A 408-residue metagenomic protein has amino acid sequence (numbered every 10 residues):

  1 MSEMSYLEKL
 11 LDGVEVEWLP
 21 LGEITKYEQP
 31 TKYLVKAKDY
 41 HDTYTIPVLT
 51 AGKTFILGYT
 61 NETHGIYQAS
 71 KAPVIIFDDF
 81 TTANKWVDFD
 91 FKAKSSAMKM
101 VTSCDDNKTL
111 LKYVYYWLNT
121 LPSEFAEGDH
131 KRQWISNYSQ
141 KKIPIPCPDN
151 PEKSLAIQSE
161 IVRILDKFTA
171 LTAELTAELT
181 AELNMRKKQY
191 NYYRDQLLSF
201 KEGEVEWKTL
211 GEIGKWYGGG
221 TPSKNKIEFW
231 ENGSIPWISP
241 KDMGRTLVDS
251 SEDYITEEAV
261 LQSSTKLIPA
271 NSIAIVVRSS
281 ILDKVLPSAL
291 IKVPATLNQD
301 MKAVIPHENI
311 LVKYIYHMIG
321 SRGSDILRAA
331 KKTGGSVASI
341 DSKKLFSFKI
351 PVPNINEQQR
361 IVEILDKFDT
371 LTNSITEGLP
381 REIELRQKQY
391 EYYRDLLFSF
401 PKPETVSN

Functional and structural regions predicted by a protein language model:
M1-N408: Charged, alpha-helix-forming regions
